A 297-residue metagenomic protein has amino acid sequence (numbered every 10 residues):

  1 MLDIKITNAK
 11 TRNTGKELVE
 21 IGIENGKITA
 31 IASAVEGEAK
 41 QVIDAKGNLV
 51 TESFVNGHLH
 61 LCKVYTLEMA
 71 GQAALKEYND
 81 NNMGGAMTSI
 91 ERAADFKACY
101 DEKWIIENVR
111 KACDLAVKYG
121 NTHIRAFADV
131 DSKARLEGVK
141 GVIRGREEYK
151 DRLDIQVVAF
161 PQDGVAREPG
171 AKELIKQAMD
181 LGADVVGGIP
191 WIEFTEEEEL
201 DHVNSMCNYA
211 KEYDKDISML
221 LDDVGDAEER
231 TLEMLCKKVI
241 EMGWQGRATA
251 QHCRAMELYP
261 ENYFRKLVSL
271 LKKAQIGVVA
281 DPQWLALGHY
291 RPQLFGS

Functional and structural regions predicted by a protein language model:
M1-G37: N-terminal metal-binding scaffold of metallo-dependent hydrolase/deaminase domains
M1-T7, E36-N81, G85, K103: Replace "His-x-His-based motif
T7-R12, A116, K272-F295: C-terminal helical cap
A9, G26, G47, H58 (+5 more regions): Divalent metal-coordination and catalytic microenvironments
Y65-I105, T231-T249, Q275-V278: Active-site gating loops and adjacent loop-to-helix segments of metal-dependent hydrolytic enzymes
T88-C99, E107-E137, V142-I143, K150-D163 (+4 more regions): Divalent metal-dependent hydrolysis catalytic cores, especially in the metallo-beta-lactamase
E137-D151, R167-V278, P292-S297: Histidine/acidic residue-rich metal-binding segments in metalloenzymes
